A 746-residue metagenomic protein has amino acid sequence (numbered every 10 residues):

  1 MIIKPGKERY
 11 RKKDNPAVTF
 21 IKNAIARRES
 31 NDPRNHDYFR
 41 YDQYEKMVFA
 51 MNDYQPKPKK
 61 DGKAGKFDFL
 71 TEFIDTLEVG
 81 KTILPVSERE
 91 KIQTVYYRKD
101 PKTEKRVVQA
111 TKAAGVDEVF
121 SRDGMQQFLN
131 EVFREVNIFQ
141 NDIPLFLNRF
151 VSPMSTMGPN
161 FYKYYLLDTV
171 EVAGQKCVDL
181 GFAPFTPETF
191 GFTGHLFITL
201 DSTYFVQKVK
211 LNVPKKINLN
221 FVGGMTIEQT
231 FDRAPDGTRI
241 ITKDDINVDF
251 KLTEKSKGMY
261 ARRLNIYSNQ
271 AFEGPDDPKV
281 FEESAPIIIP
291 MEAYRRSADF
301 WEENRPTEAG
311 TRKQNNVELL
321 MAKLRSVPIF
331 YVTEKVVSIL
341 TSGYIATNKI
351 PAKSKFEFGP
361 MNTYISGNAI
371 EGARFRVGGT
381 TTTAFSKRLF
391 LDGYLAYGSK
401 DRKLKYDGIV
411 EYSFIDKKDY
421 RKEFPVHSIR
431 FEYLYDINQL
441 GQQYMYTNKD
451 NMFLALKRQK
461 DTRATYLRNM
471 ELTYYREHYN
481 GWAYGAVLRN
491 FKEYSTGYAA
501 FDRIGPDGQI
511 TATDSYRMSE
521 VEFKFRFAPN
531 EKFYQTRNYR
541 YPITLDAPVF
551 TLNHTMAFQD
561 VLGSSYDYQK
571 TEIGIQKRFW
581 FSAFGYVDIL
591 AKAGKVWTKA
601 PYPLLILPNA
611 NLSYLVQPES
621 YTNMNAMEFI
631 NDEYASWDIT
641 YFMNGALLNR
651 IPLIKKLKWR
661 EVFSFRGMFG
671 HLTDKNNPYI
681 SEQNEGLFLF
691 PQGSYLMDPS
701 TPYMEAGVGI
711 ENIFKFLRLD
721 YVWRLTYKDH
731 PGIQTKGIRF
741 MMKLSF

Functional and structural regions predicted by a protein language model:
K7-D179, A183-G191, T253-G359, T363-S366 (+5 more regions): Structured extracytoplasmic
Y38, A173-G181, F205-K210, T238-K243 (+2 more regions): Short, hydrophobic/aromatic-rich segments at coil-to-beta transitions
Y41-Q43, F192-L196, Q207-L211, M225-Q229 (+7 more regions): One face of beta-strands
P144, N148-F150, E282-F746: Exposed, low-structure sequence patches enriched in small/polar residues
F190-G194, G223-E228, Y260-R263, L404-K405 (+1 more regions): Short, surface-exposed coil-to-beta transition loops
G194-L200, T226-D236, Y267: Extended lipid/amphipathic-ligand handling interfaces
L211-I217, D245-T253, F431-L434, A593-V596: Short, solvent-exposed aromatic-acidic interface loops
N220, F231-D236, I240, F250 (+2 more regions): Extended non-globular scaffold/tether segments
